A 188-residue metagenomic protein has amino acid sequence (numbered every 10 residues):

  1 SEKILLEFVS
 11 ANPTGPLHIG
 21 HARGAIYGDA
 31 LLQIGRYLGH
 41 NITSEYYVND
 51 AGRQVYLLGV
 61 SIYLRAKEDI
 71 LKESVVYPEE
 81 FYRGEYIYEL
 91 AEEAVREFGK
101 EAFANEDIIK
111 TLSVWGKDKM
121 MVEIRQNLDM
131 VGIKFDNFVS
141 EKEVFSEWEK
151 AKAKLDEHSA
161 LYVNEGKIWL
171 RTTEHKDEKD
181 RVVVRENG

Functional and structural regions predicted by a protein language model:
S1-N187: NTP-dependent nucleotidyl-transfer catalytic core
